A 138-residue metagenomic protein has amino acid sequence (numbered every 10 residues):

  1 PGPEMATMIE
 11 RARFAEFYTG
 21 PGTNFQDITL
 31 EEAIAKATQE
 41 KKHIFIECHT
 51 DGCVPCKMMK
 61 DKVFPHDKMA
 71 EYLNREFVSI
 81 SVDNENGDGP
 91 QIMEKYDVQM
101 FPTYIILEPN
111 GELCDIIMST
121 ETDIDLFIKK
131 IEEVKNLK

Functional and structural regions predicted by a protein language model:
P1-R11, Q99-K138: Non-catalytic, surface beta->alpha helical segment in thiol-disulfide oxidoreductase systems
G2-E40, N136-L137: N-terminal leader/targeting and pre-domain segments
E4, I28-E32, P55-M58, K68 (+4 more regions): Extracytoplasmic/secreted proteins, especially bacterial periplasmic and envelope-associated proteins
N24-D27, T50, K62-D88: Thiol-based oxidoreductase modules, predominantly thioredoxin-like and allied folds used for disulfide exchange
L30-K68: Local sequence-structure signature of Cys/Sec-based thiol-disulfide redox active-site neighborhoods
T38-Q39, E71-N74, D97-M100: Extracellular/periplasmic catalytic domains that process cell-envelope and extracellular macromolecules
E40-I44, R75-I80, E108-E112: Loop/turn elements at helix/coil->beta-strand transitions in domains of secreted/extracellular proteins
G87-F101, I105: Structural alpha/beta surface segment adjacent to cysteine/selenocysteine redox centers across thiol/disulfide enzymes
